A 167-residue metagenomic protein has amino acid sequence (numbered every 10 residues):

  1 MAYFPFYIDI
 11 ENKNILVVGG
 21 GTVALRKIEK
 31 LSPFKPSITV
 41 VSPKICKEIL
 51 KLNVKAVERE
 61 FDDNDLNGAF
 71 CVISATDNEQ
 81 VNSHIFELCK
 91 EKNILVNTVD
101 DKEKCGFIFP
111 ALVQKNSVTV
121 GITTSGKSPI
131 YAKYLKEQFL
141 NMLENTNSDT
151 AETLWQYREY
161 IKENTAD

Functional and structural regions predicted by a protein language model:
M1-K44, I49-K51, R59: Hydrophobic, well-ordered beta-alpha structural blocks that scaffold small-molecule cofactor pockets
T22-V23, Q80, G126: Residue-level detector of alpha-helix initiation sites
I38, A56, L95-V96: Hydrophobic beta-strand scaffold residues
I49, V54, I85-C89: A generic structural signal for well-ordered alpha-helical segments
E60-G68: Short amphipathic alpha-helix with an adjacent loop that forms part of the alpha/beta core around
F70-T76, F107-G126: Short basic, glycine-rich beta-strand/loop surfaces that mediate nucleic-acid
C71-A75, N82-I108: ADP-ribose/adenylate-binding Rossmann-like module
T124-D167: An accessory alpha-helical subdomain
